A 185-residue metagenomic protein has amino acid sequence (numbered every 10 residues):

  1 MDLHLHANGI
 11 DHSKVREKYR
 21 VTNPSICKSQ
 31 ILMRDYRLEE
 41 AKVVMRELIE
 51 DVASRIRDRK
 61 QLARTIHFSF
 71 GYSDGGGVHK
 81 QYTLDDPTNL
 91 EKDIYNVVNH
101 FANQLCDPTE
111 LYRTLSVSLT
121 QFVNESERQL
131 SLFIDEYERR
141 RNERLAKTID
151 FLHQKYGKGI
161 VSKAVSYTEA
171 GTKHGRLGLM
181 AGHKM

Functional and structural regions predicted by a protein language model:
M1-T109: DNA-contacting surface of Y-family translesion DNA polymerases
P87-M185: Acidic, metal-coordinating catalytic segment for phosphate/diphosphate chemistry, firing primarily on the Nudix
